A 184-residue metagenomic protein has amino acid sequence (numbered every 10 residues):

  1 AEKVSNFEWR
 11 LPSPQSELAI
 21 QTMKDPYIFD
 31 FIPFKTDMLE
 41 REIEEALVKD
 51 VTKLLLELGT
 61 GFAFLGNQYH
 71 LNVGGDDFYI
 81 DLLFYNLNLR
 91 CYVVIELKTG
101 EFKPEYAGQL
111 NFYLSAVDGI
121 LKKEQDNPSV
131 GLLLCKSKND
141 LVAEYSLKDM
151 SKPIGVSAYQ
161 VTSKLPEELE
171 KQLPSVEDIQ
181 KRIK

Functional and structural regions predicted by a protein language model:
A1-K184: Basic, low-complexity intrinsically disordered segments
